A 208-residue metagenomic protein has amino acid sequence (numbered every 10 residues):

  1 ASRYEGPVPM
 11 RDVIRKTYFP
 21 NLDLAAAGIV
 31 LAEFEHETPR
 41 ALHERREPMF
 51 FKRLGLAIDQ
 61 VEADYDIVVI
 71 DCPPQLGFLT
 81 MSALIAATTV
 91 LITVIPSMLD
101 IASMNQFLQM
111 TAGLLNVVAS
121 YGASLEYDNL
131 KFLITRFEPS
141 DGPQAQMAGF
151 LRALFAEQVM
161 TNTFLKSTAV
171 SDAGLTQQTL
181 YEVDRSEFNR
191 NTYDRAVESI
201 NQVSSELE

Functional and structural regions predicted by a protein language model:
A1-E208: P-loop NTP-binding core
